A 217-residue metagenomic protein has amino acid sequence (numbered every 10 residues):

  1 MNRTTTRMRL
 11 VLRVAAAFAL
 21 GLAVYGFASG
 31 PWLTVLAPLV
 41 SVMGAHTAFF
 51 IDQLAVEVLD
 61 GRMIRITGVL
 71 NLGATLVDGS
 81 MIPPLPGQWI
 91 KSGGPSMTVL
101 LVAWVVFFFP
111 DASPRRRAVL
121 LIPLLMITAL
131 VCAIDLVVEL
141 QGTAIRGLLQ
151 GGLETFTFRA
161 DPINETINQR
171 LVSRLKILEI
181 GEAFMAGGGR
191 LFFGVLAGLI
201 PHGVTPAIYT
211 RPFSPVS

Functional and structural regions predicted by a protein language model:
R3-A19, R115-M126: Alpha-helical transmembrane segments and their helix-start/interface "positive-inside/aromatic belt" motifs in integral
R7-D52: N-terminal signal-anchor transmembrane alpha helix
F18-G30, I122-R146: Hydrophobic alpha-helical membrane-insertion segments
F27-A28, V106-P114, L199-I208: Structural signal for the C-terminal ends of transmembrane alpha-helices and the immediately following loop
R62-L101, I180-F184: Individual transmembrane alpha-helix segments
G87-A112, L120-L124: Hydrophobic alpha-helical transmembrane segments
L136-N168: Juxtamembrane non-transmembrane "cap" segments at the membrane-aqueous interface of multi-pass membrane proteins
F156-S217: Primarily interfacial, aromatic-capped hydrophobic alpha-helices that serve as membrane anchors
